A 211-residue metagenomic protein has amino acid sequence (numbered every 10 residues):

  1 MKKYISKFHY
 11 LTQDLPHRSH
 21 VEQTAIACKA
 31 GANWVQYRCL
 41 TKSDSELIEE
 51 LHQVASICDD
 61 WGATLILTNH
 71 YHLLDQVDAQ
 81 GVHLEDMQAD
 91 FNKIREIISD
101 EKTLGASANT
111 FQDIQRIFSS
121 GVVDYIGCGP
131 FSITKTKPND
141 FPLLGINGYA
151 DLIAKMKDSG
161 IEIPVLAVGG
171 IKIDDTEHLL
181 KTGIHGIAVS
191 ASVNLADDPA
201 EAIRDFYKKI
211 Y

Functional and structural regions predicted by a protein language model:
M1-L84, Q88-A89, I97-D124, F141 (+4 more regions): Conserved N-terminal beta1-alpha1 strand-loop-helix module at the mouth
D124-S132, S190: Non-cysteine beta-strand/loop elements that form the S-adenosyl-L-methionine
F131-I133, I171-I173: Short acidic/polar capping segments at secondary-structure boundaries
T136-P138: Glycine/threonine-rich flexible loop motifs
I146-A150: Conserved acetyl-CoA-binding loop-helix of GNAT-fold acetyltransferases
H185: Short, glycine/charged-rich "phosphate-handling" switch motifs in NTP-dependent and phosphotransfer domains
